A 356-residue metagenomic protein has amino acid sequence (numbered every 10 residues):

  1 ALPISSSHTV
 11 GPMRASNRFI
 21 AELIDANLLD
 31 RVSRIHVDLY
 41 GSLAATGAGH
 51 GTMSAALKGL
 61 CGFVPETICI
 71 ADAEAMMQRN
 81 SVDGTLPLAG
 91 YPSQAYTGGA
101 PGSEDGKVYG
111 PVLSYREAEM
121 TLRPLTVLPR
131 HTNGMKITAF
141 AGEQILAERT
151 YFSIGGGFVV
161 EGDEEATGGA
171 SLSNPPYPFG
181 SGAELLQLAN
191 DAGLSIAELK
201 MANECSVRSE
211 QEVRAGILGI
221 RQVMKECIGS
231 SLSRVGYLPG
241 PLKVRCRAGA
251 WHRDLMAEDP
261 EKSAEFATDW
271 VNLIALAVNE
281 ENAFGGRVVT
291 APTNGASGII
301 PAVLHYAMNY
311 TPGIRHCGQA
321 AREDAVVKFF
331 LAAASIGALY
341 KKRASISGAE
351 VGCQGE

Functional and structural regions predicted by a protein language model:
S7-I24, P301-R315: Alpha-helical support elements that line or immediately flank enzyme active sites and cofactor-binding pockets
G11-A15, T52, A296-I300, E356: Catalytic-loop motifs flanking and including active-site residues across diverse enzymes
L28-D30, V127-H131, E280-N282: Solvent-exposed alpha-helices and their adjacent loops that cap or buttress functional pockets in soluble metabolic
D30-C69, M76-D83, A321-E356: A structural-propensity feature for long, helix-poor, extended segments
G59, V64-D259: C-terminal regulatory domains involved in ligand/effector binding and gene-expression control
V207-A349: Accessory "access/gating" subregions that flank catalytic or transport cores
